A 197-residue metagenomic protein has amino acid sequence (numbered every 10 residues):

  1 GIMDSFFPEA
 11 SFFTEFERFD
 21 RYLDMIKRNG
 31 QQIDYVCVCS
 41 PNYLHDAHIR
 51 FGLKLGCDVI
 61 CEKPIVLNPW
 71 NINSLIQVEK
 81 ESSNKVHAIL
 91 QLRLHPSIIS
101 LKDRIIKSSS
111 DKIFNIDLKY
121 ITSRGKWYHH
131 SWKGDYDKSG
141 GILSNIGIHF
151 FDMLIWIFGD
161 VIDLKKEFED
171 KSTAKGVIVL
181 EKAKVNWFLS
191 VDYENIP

Functional and structural regions predicted by a protein language model:
G1-E9: Glycine-rich phosphate-binding loop and adjoining beta1-alpha1-beta2 segment of Rossmann-like nucleotide-binding folds
A10, L55-C57, S82-K85, K182: A short helix->loop->beta-strand "cap" motif at the edges of active sites that frequently abuts
S11-I76: Beta-loop-alpha module in the N-terminal Rossmann-like domain of NAD(P)-dependent dehydrogenases, especially those
Y35, A47, S74, P96 (+3 more regions): Alpha-helical elements of Rossmann-like donor-binding domains used by nucleotide-donor carbohydrate transfer enzymes
N42-Y43, L92, Y193: Short glycine-rich anion-binding loops that position phosphate/pyrophosphate groups of nucleotides and phosphorylated
I72-L92, S110-I116: Rossmann-fold dehydrogenase core element
L92-D163: Predominantly a Rossmann-like dinucleotide-binding segment in NAD(P)-dependent oxidoreductases
N145, F151-P197: Contiguous beta-strand/loop segments that form the cofactor/metal-binding neighborhood of enzyme cores
